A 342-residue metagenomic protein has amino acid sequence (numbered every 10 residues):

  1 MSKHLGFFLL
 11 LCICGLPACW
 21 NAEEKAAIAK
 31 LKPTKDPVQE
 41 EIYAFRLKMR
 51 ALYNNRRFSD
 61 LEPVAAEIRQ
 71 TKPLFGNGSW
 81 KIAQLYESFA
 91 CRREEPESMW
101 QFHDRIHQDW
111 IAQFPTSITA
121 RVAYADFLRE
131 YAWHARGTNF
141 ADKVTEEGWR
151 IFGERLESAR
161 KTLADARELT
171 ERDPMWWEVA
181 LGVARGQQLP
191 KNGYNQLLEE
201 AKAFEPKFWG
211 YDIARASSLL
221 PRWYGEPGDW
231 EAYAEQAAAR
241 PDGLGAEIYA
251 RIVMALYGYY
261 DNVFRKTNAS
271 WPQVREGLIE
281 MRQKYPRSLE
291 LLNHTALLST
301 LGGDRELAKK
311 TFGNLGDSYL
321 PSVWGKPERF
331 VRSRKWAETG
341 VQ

Functional and structural regions predicted by a protein language model:
M1-S2: N-terminal secretory signal peptides that target proteins for export/translocation
L5-I13: Sec-dependent N-terminal signal peptides
P17-A18: C-terminal motif of bacterial Sec signal peptides marking the signal peptidase cleavage site
N21-G76: N-terminal mature-domain "stem" immediately C-terminal to a signal peptide or N-terminal signal-anchor/transmembrane
S59-T116, A123-L244, I248-E276, K310-V341: Short coil/linker segments at helix-helix boundaries
M281-G325: Extended alpha-helical scaffolding segments
